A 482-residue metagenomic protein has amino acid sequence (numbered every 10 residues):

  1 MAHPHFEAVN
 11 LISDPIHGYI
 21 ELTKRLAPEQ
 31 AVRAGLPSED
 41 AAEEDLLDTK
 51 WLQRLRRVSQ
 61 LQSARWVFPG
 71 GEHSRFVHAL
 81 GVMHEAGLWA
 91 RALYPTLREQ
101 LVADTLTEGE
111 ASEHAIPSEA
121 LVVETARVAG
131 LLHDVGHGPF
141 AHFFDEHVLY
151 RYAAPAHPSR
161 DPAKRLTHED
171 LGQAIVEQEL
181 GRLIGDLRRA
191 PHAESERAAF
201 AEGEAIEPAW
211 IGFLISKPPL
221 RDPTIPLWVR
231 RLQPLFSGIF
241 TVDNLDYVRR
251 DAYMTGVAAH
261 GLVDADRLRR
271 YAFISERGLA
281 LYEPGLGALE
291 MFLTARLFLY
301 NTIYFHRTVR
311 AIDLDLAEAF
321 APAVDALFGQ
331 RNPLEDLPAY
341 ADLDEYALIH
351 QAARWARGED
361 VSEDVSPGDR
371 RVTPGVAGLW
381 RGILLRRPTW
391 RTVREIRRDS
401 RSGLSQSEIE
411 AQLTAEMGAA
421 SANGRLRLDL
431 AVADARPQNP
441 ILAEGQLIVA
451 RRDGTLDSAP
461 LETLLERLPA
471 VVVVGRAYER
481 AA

Functional and structural regions predicted by a protein language model:
M1-L61, R65-V128, V135-P388, V393: Sequence-structural signature of the catalytic-core scaffold of metal-dependent phosphohydrolases that act on
T308, A317, L327-A482: Terminal helices and disordered tails flanking the catalytic cores of nucleotide-processing hydrolases
